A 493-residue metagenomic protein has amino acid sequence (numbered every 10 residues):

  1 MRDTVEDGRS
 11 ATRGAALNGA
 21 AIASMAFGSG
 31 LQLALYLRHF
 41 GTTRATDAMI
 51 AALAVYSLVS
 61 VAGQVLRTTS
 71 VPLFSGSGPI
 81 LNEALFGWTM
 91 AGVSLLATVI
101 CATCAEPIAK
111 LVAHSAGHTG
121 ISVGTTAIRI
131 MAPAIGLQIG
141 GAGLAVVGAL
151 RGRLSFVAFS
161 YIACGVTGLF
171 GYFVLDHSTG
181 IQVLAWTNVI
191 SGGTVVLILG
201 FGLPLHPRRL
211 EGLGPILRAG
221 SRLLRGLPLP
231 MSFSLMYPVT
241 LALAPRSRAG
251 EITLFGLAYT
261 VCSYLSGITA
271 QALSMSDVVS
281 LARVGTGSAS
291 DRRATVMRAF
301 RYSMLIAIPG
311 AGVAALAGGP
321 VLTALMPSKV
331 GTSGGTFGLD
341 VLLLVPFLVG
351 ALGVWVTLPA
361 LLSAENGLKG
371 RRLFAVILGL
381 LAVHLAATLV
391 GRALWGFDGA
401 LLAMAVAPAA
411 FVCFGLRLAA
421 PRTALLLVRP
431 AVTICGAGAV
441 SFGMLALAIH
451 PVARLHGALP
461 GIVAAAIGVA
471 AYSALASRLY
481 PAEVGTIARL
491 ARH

Functional and structural regions predicted by a protein language model:
M1-A11, I198-F233, G250, A289-S290 (+3 more regions): Interhelical loop/hinge segments that connect adjacent transmembrane helices in multipass membrane
R2-D3, A448-H493: Membrane-proximal transmembrane or re-entrant/amphipathic helices at the cytosolic face
R13-L37, S191, V195, L199-G202 (+3 more regions): Transmembrane helical elements of multi-pass membrane transporters/channels
Y36-S57, S122-T125, L243-Y264, G334-G338: Interfacial/gating helices of multi-pass transporter permease domains
G63-G78, T269-R293, P359-L361: Helix-loop junctions and terminal segments of transmembrane helices in multi-pass membrane transport/translocation
P107-I130, A317-L352: Interfacial segments at transmembrane-helix termini and the short loops linking adjacent helices
G136-F159, L342, P346-V376: Membrane-interface junctions at transmembrane-helix termini in multi-pass inner-membrane proteins
F159-P204, Y259, G379-H384, F397-L418 (+1 more regions): Hydrophobic alpha-helical transmembrane segments
